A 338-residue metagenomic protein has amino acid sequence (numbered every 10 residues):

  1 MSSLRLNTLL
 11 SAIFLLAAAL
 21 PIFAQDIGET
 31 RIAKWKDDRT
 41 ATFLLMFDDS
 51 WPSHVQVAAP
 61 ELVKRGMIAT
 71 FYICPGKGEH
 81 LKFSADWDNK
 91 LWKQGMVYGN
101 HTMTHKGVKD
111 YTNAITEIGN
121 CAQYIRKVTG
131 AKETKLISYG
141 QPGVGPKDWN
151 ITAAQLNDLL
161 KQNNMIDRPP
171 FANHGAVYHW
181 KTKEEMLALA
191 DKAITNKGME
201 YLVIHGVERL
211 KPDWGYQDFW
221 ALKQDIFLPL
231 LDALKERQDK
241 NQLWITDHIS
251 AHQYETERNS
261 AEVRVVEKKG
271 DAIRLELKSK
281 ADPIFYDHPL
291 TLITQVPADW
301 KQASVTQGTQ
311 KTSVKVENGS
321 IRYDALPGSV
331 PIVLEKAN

Functional and structural regions predicted by a protein language model:
M1-L6: N-terminal secretory signal peptides that target proteins for export/translocation
L10-P21: Bacterial N-terminal signal peptides
I22-L45, S53-Q56, H248, G328: N-terminal pre-catalytic segment of deacetylase/amide-hydrolase enzymes
I27-D37, E79-H80, K161-F171, G175 (+3 more regions): C-terminal domain-boundary segment and adjacent tail
A41-F43, V63-I151, I166-A176, K197-L210 (+1 more regions): Metal-dependent polysaccharide deacetylase catalytic core of the NodB/CE4 family, i.e., the active-site-bearing domain
N120, Y124, V128, N157-G198 (+1 more regions): Catalytic-core region of carbohydrate-active enzymes that cleave or remodel glycosidic bonds
E317-N338: C-terminal beta-strand-rich structural cap/linker in extracellular carbohydrate-active enzymes
